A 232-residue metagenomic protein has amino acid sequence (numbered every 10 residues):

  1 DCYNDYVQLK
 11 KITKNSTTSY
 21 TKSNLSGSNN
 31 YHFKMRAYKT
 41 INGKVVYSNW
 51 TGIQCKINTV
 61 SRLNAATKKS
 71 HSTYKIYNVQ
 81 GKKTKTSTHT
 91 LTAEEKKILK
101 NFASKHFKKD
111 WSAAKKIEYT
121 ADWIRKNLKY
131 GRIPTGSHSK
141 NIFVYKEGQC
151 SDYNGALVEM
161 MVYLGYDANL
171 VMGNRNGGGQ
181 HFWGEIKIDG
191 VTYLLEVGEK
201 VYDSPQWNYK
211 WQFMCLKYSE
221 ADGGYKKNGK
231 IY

Functional and structural regions predicted by a protein language model:
D1-K10, K34: Extracellular low-complexity, O-glycosylation-prone stalks/linkers
N15-T21: Short S/T/G- and acidic-enriched coil/turn segments that sit immediately N-terminal to beta-strands in beta-sandwich
K22-V45: Beta-strand-rich modules
T40-R62: Extracellular fibronectin type III
G52, R62-N101, K105, Y166: Linear, non-domain "peripheral" regions
S87-I142: Secondary-structure boundary elements
A113-T120, K146-M161: Active-site nucleophilic cysteine motif
Y153-S219: Hydrophobic/aromatic-rich core segments of domains that either
